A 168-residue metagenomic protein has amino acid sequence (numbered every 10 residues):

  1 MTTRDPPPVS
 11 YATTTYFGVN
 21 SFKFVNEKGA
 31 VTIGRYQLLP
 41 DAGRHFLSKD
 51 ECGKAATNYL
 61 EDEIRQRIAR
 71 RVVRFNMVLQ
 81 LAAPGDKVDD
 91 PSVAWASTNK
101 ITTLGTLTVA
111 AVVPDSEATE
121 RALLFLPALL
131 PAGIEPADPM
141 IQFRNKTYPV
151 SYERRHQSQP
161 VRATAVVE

Functional and structural regions predicted by a protein language model:
M1-E168: Active-site-adjacent core segments of small-molecule enzymes
